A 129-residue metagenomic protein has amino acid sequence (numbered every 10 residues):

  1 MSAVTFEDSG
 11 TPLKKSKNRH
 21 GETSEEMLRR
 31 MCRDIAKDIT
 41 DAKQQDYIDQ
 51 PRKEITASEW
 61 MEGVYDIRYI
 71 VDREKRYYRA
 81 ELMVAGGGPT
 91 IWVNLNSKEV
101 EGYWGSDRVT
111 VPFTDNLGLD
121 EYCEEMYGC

Functional and structural regions predicted by a protein language model:
S2-V84: Negatively charged, low-complexity tracts enriched in Asp/Glu with abundant Ser/Thr
P12, T23, Y65, T90 (+2 more regions): Compositionally biased, intrinsically disordered low-complexity regions
N18, N94-N96, N116: Detector for Asparagine
T40, Y47, P51, N94-N96 (+2 more regions): Generic alpha-helix signal with a bias toward terminal, lower-confidence helices and secondary-structure junctions
E74-V109: Acidic, low-complexity, intrinsically disordered interaction modules
K98-C129: Polybasic, proline/glycine-rich intrinsically disordered low-complexity segments
